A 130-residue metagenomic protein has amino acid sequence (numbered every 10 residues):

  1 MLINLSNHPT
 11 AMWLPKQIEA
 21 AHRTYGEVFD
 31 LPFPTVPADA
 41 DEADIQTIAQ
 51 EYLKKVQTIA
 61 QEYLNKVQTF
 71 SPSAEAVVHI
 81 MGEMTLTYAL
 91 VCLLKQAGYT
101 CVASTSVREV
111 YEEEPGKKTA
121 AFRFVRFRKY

Functional and structural regions predicted by a protein language model:
M1-A74, A89-C92, Q96-Y130: Long, low-complexity, Lys/Arg-enriched
E75-G82: Short glycine-rich phosphate-binding loop at a beta-alpha junction
T85-L86: Short alpha-helical
